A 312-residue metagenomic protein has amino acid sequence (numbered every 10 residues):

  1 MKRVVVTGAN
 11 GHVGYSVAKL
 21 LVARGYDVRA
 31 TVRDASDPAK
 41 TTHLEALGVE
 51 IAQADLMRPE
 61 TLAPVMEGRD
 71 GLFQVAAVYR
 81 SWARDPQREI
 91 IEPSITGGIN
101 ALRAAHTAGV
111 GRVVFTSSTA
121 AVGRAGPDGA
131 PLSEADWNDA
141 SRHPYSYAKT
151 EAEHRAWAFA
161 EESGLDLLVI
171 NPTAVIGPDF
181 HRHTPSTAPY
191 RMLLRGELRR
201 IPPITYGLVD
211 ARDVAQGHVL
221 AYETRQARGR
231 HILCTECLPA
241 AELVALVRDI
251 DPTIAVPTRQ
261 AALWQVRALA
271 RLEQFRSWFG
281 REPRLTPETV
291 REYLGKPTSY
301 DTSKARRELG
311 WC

Functional and structural regions predicted by a protein language model:
K2-Y26: N-terminal Rossmann NAD(P)H-binding glycine-rich loop of SDR-like oxidoreductase domains
R3, G217-L285, T302, R307-E308: Mid/C-terminal beta-alpha module of Rossmann-like enzyme folds, strongest in SDR-family dehydrogenases/epimerases
A35-T96: NAD(P)H-binding glycine-rich loop region in Rossmannoid oxidoreductase-like domains and their noncatalytic homologs
Q74, V78, A83-H143: Conserved Rossmann-fold NAD(P)-dependent oxidoreductase catalytic core, especially the SDR/UDP-sugar
A83-R84, N138-R142, H181-R182, A188-V209 (+1 more regions): A conserved pocket-lining segment of Rossmann-fold NAD(P)-dependent short-chain dehydrogenase/reductase
S141-L168: Active-site Tyr-X1-5-Lys
E162-D166, G177-P189, A221-H231, I254: Glycine/proline-rich active-site loop of Rossmann-fold NAD(P)-dependent oxidoreductases
